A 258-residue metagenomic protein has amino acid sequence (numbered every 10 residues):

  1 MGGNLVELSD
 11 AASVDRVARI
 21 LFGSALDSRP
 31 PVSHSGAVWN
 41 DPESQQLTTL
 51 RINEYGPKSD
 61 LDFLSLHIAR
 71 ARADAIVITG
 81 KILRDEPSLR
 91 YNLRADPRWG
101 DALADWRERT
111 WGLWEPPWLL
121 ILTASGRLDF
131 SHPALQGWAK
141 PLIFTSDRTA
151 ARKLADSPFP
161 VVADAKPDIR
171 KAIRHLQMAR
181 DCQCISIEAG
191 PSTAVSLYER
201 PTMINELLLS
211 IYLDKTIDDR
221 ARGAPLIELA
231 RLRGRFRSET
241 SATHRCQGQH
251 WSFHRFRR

Functional and structural regions predicted by a protein language model:
M1-R258: Enzymes that bind and transform nitrogen-containing heteroaromatic metabolites
